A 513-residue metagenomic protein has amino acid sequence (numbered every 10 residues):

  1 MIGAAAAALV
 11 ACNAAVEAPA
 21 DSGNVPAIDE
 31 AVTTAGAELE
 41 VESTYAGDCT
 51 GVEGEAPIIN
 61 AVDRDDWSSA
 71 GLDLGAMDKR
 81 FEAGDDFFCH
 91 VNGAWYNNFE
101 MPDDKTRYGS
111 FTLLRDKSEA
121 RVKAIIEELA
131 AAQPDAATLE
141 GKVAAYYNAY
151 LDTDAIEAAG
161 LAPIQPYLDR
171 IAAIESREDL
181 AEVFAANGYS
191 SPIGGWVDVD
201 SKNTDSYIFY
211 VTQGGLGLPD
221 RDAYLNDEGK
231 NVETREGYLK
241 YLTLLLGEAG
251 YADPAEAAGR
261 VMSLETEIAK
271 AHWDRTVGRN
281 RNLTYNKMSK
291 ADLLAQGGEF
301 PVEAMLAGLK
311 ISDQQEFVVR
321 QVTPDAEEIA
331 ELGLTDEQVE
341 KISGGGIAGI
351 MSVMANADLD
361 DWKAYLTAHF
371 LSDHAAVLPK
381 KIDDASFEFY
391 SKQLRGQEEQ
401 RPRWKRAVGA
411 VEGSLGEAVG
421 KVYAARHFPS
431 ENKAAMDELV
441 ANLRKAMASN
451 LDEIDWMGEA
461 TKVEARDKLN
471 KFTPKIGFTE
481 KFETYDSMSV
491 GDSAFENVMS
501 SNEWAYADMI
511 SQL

Functional and structural regions predicted by a protein language model:
L9-A11: C-terminal motif of bacterial Sec signal peptides marking the signal peptidase cleavage site
N13-D21: Bacterial lipoprotein signal-peptidase II cleavage site
A20-G51: Post-signal peptide N-terminal segment of mature Sec-exported envelope proteins
G47-G75: Short, Gly/Pro- and small/polar-rich lid/capping loops
A61-R64, E267, I329, R401 (+3 more regions): Intrinsically disordered, low-complexity linker/terminal regions across diverse proteins
D63-S68, F81-A155: Active-site-surrounding "flap" and adjacent substrate/cofactor-binding loops of secreted or lumenal enzymes, prototyped
R64, G71, F81-F88, N92 (+13 more regions): Extracytoplasmic/secreted envelope proteins and their assembly/folding machinery, especially bacterial periplasmic
E127-A434: Noncatalytic, helix-rich "gating/capping" subdomain that lines the substrate-entry/channel surface of large enzyme
